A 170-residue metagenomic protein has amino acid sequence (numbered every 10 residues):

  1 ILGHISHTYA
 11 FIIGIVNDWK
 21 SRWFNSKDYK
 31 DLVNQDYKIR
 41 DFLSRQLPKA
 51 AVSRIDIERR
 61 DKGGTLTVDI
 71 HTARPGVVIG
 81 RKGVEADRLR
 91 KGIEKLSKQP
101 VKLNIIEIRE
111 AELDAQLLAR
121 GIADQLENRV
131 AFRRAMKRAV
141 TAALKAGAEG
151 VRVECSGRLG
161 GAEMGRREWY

Functional and structural regions predicted by a protein language model:
I1-Y170: RNA-contacting regions in translation and RNA-metabolism proteins, encompassing KH/S1 modules where present
